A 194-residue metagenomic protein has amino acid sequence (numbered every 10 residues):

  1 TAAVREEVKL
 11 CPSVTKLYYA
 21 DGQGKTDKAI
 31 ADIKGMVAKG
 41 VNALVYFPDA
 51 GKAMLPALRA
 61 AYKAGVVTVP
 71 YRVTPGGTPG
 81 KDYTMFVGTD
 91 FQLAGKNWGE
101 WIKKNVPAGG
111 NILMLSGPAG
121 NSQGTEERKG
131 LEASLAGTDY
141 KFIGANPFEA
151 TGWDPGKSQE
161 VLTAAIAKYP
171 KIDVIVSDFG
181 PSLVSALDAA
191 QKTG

Functional and structural regions predicted by a protein language model:
T1-G194: A residue-level marker of the well-folded mature domains of exported/periplasmic proteins
